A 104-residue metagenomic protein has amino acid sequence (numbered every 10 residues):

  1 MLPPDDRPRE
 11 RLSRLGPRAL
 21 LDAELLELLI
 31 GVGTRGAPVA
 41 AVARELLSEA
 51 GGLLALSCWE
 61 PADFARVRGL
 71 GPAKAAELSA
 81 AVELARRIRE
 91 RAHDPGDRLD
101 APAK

Functional and structural regions predicted by a protein language model:
M1-D63, V67: Long, highly charged, low-complexity intrinsically disordered interaction regions that mediate electrostatic DNA/RNA
R7-R11, K74, R86-R87: Basic side chains
L25-V32, A76, A80-E83, R87: Short, hydrophobic/amphipathic alpha-helical patches that form generic packing surfaces within helical domains
G33, A50, R86-A92: Short amphipathic alpha-helical interaction patches enriched in hydrophobic/aromatic residues with interspersed Lys/Arg
A62, K74-A75: Short, charged amphipathic alpha-helical surface segments
R89-K104: Long, charged amphipathic helices and adjacent flexible linkers at domain junctions
